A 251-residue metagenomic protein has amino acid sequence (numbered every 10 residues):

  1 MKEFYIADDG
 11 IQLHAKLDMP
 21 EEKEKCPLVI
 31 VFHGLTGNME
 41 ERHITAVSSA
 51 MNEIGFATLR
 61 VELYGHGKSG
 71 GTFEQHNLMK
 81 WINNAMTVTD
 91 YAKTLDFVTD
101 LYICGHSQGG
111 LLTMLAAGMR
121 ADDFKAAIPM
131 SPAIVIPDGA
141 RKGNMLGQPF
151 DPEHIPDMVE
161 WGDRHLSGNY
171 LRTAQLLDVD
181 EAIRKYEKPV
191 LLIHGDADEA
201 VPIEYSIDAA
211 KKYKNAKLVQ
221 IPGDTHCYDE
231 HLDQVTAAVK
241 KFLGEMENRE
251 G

Functional and structural regions predicted by a protein language model:
M1-E22: N-terminal cap/lid segment of alpha/beta-hydrolase-fold proteins
K25-G34: Short beta-strand element of the alpha/beta-hydrolase
H33, G105-S107, G195: Conserved alpha/beta-hydrolase "nucleophile elbow" surrounding the catalytic nucleophile
T36-S48: The serine-hydrolase catalytic nucleophile loop
S48-G70: Conserved alpha/beta-hydrolase
G67-D96: Catalytic nucleophile-loop/oxyanion-hole region of alpha/beta-hydrolase and closely related hydrolase-like folds
D96-S107: Alpha/beta-hydrolase fold nucleophile elbow
L111, A116-G118, D123-D208, K212-Q220 (+1 more regions): The alpha/beta-hydrolase serine catalytic core
